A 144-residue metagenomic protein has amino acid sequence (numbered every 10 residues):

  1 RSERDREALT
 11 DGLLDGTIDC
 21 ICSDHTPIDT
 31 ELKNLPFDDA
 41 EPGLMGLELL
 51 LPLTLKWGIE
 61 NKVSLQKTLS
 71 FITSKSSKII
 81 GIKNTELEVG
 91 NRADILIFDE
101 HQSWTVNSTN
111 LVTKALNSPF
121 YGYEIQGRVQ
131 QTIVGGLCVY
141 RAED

Functional and structural regions predicted by a protein language model:
R1-T10, I79-G81: Active-site glycine- and acidic-residue-rich loops that bind and position anionic ligands or nucleotide-like cofactors
S2, S64, N107-S108: General structural signal for secondary-structure boundaries
G12-I21, T26-E100: His/Asp/Glu-enriched, well-ordered alpha-helical/loop segment that forms or immediately abuts the divalent-metal
P36-D39, R92-D144: C-terminal cap of metal-dependent C-N hydrolases
